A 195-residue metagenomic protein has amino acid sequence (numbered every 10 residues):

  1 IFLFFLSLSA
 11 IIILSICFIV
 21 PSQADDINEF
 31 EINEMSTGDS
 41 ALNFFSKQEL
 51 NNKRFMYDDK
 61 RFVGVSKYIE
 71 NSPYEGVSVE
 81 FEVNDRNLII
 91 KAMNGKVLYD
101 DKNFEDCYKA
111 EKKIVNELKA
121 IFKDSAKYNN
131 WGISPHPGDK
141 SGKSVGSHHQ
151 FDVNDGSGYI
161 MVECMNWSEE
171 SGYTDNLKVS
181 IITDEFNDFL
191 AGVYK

Functional and structural regions predicted by a protein language model:
I1-F2: N-terminal secretory signal peptides that target proteins for export/translocation
L6-C17: Bacterial N-terminal signal peptides
I19-A24: Sec/Tat signal peptide C-region and signal peptidase I cleavage site
D25-N28, N51-E117, Y128-K195: Amphipathic N-proximal alpha-helical interface segments
I32-S46, F104-N116, I121: Secreted/surface-exposed cysteine- and glycine-rich disulfide frameworks
